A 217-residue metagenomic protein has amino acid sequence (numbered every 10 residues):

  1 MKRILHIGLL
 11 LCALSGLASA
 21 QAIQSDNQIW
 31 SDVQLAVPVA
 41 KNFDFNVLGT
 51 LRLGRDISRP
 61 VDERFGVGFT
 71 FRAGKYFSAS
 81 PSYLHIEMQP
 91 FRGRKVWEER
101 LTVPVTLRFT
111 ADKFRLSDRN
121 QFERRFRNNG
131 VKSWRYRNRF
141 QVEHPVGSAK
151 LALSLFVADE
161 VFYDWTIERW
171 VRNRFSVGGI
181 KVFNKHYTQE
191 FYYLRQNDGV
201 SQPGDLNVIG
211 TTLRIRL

Functional and structural regions predicted by a protein language model:
K2-L10: Sec-dependent signal peptide recognition, specifically the positively charged N-region followed immediately by
Q21-S78: Start-of-domain marker
N27-I29, V61-E63, W97-L101, K132-Y136 (+2 more regions): Residues that define the transmembrane beta-barrel architecture of outer-membrane proteins
S31-V37, V67-F71, V103-L107, N138-H144 (+2 more regions): Residues on the lipid-exposed face of transmembrane beta-strands in outer-membrane beta-barrel proteins
K41-V47, K75-P81, D112-L116, S148-L153 (+1 more regions): Repeated loop/turn-to-beta-strand initiation elements of outer-membrane beta-barrel proteins
G49-R55, Y83-Q89, F109-A111, F122-F126 (+3 more regions): Transmembrane beta-strands of outer-membrane beta-barrel pores
G68-N128, S133-E143: Gram-negative (and chloroplast) outer-membrane scaffold detector with strong preference for beta-barrel transmembrane
V157, W170-L217: Predominantly the C-terminal beta-signal and adjacent terminal strand-loop region of outer-membrane beta-barrel
